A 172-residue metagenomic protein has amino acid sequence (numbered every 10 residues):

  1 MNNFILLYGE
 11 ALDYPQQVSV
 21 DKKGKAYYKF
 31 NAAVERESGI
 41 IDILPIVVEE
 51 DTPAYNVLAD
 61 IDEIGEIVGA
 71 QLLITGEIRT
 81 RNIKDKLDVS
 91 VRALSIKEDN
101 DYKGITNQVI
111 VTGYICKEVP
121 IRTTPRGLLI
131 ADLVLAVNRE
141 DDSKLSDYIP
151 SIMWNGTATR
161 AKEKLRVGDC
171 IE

Functional and structural regions predicted by a protein language model:
M1-E172: Single-stranded nucleic acid-binding surfaces, predominantly the OB-fold ssDNA-binding core
